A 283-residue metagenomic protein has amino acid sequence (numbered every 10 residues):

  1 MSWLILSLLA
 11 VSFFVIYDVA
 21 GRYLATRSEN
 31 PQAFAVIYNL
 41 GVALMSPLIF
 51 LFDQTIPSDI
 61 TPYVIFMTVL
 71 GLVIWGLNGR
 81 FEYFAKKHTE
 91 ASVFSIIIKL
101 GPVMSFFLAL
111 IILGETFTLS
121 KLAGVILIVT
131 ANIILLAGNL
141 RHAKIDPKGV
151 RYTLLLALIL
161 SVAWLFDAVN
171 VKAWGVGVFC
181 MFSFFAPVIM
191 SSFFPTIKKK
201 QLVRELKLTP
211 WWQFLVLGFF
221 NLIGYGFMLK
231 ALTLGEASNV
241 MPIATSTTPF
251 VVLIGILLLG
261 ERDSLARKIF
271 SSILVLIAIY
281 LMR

Functional and structural regions predicted by a protein language model:
M1-L9, L100-L158, V162, A168 (+2 more regions): Juxtamembrane helix-loop boundary signature in multi-pass membrane transporters
M1-T89, A137-Y152, W174, F185-L234 (+2 more regions): Membrane-interface interhelical linkers
L9, V36-I37, L70, I97-L100 (+4 more regions): Hydrophobic core positions of alpha-helical segments in small-molecule transporters and transporter systems
F13, I74, G101, I159 (+2 more regions): MFS transmembrane alpha-helix packing/gate-lining sites
F14, V42-S46, I128-A131, A157-L160 (+3 more regions): Helical transmembrane-bundle signal
A33-F34, F94, F179-C180, V240: Juxtamembrane helix-start motifs in multi-pass secondary transporters
G41-M45, I97-I111, A186-M190, G224-F227 (+2 more regions): Alpha-helical transmembrane segments of compact multi-pass small-molecule transporters, enriched in specific families
A43-Q54, S105-S120, I159-G177, F220-A237 (+1 more regions): Hydrophobic alpha-helical transmembrane segments in multi-pass integral membrane proteins
